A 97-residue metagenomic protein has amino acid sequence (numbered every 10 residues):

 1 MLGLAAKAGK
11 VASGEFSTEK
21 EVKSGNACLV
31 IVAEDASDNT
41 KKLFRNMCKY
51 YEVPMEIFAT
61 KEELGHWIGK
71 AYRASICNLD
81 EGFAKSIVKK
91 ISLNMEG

Functional and structural regions predicted by a protein language model:
M1-V32: N-terminal first-folded block
G9, C28-L29, P54-E56, R73-I76: Structural motif
G9, E34, I91-M95: Conserved NTP-handling cores and scaffolds of large molecular machines
F16, D35-A36, T60-E63, E81: Short, ordered loop/turn segments at secondary-structure junctions
K23-N46, V53-P54: N-terminal positively charged helical leader segments and presequences
N39, L43, A59, G82 (+1 more regions): Charged, alpha-helix-enriched surfaces in structured cytosolic catalytic cores of large nucleotide-utilizing machines
K42-R73: Mid-chain, well-packed structural core segment of small domains
G65-G97: C-terminal structural segments of small proteins and small subunits
